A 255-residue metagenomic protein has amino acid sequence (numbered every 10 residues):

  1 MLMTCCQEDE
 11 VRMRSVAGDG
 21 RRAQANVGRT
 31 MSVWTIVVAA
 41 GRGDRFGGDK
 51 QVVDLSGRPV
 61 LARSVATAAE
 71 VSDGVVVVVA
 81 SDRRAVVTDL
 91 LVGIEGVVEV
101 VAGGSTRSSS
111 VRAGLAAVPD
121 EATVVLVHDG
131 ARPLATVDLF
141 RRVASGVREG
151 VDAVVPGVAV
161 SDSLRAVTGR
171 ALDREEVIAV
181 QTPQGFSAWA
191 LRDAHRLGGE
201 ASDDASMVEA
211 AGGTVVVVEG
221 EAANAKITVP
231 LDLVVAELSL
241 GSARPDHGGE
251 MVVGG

Functional and structural regions predicted by a protein language model:
M3-C6, R14-G20, N26-I36, T67 (+3 more regions): SAM-dependent methyltransferases
G28-R84: N-terminal glycine-rich phosphate-binding loop and ensuing alpha1 helix
I36-A40, V78, V127-H128, V155-A159 (+1 more regions): Short beta-strand segments
V37, L61, G114, H128-D129 (+3 more regions): Residue-level signal for inorganic ion chemistry
S72, A122, G150-A153, G213 (+1 more regions): Short, high-confidence coil segments that cap the C-terminus of an alpha-helix and link into the following beta-strand
V87-D89, A135-E219, V253-G255: Conserved core of the sugar-phosphate nucleotidyltransferase
V92-V124: Short phosphate-binding loop-to-helix
R107, G130-L134: Acidic metal-phosphate-binding loop of nucleotide-sugar-dependent transferases
